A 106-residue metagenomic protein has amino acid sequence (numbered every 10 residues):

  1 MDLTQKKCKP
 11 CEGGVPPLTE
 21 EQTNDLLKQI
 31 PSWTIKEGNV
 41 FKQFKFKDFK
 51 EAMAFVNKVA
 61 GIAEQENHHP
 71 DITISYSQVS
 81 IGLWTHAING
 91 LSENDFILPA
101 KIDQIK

Functional and structural regions predicted by a protein language model:
L3-K45: N-terminal first-folded block
C11, A52, D95: Residue-level signal for inorganic ion chemistry
I35, K58-P70: Short arginine-rich
E37, I74-Q78: Short Gly/Ser/Thr- and Asp/Glu-enriched loop/turn motifs at secondary-structure junctions
D48-N57: Short amphipathic alpha-helices within nucleic acid-binding modules
N57-K58, A100: Solvent-exposed alpha-helix faces
N67-T73, A100-K106: A short N-terminal helical cap/helix-turn-helix that marks the beginning of AMP-binding/adenylate-forming
S80-I105: C-terminal structural segments of small proteins and small subunits
